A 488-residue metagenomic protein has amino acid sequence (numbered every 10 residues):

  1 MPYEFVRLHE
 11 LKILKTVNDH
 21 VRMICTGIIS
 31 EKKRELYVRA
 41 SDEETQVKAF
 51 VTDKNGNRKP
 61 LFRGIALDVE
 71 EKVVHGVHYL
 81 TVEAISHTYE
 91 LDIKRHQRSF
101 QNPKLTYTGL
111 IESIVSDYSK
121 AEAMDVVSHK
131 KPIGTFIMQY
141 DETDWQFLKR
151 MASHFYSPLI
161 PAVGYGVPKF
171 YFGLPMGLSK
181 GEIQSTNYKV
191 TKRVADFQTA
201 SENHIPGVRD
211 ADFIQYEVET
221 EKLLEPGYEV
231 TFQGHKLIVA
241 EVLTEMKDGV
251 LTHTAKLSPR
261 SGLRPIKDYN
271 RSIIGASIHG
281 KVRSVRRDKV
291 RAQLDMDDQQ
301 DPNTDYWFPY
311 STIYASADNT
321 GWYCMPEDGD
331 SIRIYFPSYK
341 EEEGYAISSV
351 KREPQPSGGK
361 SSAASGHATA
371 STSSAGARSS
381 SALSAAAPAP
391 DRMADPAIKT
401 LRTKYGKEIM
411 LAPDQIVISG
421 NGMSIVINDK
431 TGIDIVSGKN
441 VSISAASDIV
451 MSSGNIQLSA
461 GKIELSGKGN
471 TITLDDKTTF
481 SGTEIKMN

Functional and structural regions predicted by a protein language model:
M1-N488: Amphipathic alpha-helical and helix-coil boundary elements used as assembly and membrane-proximal scaffolds
